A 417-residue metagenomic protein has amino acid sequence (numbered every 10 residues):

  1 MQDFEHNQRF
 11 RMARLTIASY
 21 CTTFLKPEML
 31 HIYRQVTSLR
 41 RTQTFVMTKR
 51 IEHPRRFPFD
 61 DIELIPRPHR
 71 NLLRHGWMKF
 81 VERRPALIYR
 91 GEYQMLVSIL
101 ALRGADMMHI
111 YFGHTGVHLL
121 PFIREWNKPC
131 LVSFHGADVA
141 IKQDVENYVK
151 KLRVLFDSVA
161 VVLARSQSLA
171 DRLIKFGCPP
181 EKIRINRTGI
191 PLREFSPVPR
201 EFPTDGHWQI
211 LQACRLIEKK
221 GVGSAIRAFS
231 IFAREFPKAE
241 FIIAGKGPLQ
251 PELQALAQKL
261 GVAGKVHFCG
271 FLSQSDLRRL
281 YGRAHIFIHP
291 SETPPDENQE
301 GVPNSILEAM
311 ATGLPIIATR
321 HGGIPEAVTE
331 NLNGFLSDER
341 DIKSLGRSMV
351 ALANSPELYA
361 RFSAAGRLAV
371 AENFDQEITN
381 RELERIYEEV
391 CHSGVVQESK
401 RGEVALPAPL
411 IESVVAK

Functional and structural regions predicted by a protein language model:
A18, L163, P199-K220, I226-A233 (+2 more regions): Conserved donor-binding/catalytic core segment of Leloir-type glycosyltransferases
L30-R34, W208, R215-P237, P248-Q254 (+1 more regions): A conserved mid-protein helix/loop that constitutes part of the nucleotide-sugar donor-binding site
K142-E146, I174, P180, I190-G206: Acidic anion/phosphate-binding donor-loop and adjacent secondary structure in glycosyltransferase catalytic cores
S168, G189: Carbohydrate-associated surface elements
Q254-S275: Nucleotide-activated donor-binding/catalytic signature segment of Leloir-type glycosyltransferases, i.e., the conserved
G282-E297, L314: Acidic donor-binding loop of glycosyltransferase active sites
I306, A311, P315-A318, V328: Short hydrophobic beta-strand element within catalytic cores of glycosyltransferases and related nucleotide-activated
A327-N331, F335-I342, A351-E357, E372: Conserved acidic donor-binding segment of nucleotide-sugar-dependent glycosyltransferases
